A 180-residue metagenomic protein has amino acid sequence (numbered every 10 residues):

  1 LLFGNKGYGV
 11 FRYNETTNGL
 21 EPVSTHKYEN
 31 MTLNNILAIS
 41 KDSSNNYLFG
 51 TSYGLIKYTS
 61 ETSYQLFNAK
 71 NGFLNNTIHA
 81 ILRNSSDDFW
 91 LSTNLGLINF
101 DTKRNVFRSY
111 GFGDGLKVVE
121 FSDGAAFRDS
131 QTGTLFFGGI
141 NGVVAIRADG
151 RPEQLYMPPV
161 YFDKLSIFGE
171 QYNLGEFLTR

Functional and structural regions predicted by a protein language model:
L1-G4, N46-F49, D88-L91, T134-F137: Conserved beta-propeller blade signature
Y13, V23, Y58, F100 (+1 more regions): Residues that scaffold the ATP/ADP-binding catalytic core of kinase and kinase-like folds
T17-G19, T32-L33: N-terminal segments of secreted, surface-exposed, or virion structural proteins that, immediately after any
N18, E61-S63, N105: Short coil/turn linkers that define WD40 beta-propeller blade boundaries
Y28-L37, Y53, Q65-L82, S92-R180: Residue-level "micro-hotspots" composed of small/polar
